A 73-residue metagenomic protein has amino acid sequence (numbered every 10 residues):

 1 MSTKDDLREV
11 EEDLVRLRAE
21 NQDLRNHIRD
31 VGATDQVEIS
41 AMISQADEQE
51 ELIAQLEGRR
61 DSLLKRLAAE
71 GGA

Functional and structural regions predicted by a protein language model:
M1-A19, S44: Short, charge/polar-rich alpha-helical segments
M1-K4, I28-E38, A73: Short, charge-rich amphipathic alpha-helices with coiled-coil/heptad character
T3-E9, D61-A73: Short, charged, intrinsically disordered terminal tails
D30-A68: Short, charge-rich amphipathic interface segments used for partner binding and complex assembly
